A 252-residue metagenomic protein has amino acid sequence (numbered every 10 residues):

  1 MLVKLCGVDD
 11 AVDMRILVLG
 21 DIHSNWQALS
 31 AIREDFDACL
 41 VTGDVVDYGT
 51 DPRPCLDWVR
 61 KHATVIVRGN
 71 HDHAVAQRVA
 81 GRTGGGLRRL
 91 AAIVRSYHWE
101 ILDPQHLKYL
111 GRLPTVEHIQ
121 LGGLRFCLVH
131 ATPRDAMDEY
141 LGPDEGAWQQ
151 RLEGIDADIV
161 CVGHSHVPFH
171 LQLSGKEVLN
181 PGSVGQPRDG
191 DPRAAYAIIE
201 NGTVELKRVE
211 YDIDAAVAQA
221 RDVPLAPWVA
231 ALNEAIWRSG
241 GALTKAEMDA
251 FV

Functional and structural regions predicted by a protein language model:
L2, A11-V12, G85-R89, G122-I155 (+1 more regions): Active-site-proximal segments of metal-dependent phosphoesterases and phosphodiesterases across multiple
V3, T115-G123, L171-L173: Short acidic-hydrophobic surface loop/beta-edge motif
G7, R15-G111: Core catalytic region of metal-dependent phosphoesterases/phosphodiesterases, especially metallo-beta-lactamase-like
R15-H23, R125-T132, V178-G182: Active-site-proximal beta-strand elements of phosphoester/diester hydrolases
H23-A28, D47-T50, H71-Q77, A136 (+2 more regions): Active-site environment of divalent metal-dependent phosphoester hydrolases
R88-S96, L102, G122, A131-P143 (+2 more regions): Active-site-proximal loop/helix segment associated with metal-binding centers of metalloenzymes
D144-L171, K176-V184: Anionic-ligand binding region
Q172-V252: Acidic, His/Gly-rich catalytic cores of divalent-metal-dependent hydrolytic chemistry
